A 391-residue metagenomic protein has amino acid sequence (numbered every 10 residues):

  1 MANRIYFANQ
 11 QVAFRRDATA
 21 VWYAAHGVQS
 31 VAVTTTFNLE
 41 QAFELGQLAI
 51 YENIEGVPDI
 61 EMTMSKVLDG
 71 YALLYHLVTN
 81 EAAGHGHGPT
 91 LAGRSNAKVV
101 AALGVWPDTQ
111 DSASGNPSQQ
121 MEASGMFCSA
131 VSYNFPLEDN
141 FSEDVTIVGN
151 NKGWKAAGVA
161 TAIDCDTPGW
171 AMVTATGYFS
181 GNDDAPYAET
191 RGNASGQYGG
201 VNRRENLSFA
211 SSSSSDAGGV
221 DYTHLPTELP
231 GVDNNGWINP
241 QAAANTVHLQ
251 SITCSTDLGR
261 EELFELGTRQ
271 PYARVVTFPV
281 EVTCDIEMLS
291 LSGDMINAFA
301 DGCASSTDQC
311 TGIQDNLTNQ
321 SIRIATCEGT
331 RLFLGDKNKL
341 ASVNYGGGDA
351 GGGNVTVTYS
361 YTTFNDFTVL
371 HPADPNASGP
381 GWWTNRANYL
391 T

Functional and structural regions predicted by a protein language model:
M1-T391: Signature of extracytoplasmic/envelope-associated structural regions
